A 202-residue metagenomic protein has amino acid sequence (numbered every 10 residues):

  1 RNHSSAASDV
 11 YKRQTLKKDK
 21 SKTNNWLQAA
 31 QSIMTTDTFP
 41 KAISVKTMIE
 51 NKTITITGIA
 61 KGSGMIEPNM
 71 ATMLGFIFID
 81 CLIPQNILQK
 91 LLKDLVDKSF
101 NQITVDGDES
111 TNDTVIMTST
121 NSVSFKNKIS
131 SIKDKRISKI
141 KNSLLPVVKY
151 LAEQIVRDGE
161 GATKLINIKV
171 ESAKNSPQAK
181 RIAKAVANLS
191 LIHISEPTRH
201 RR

Functional and structural regions predicted by a protein language model:
R1, S32-V45, P146-D158, T163 (+1 more regions): Short secondary-structure transition/capping segments
R1-A7, Y11, I192-H193, P197-R202: Single conserved hydrophobic/aromatic residue that forms the stacking wall/gate of nucleotide- or nucleobase-binding
S4-F100, V105, S110: Glycine-rich, mobile lid/loop segments that gate access to catalytic sites or pores
K46, T55-G58, F76, I116-M117 (+3 more regions): Structured core elements
T47, N51, D106, S110-D113 (+4 more regions): Residue-level signal for alpha-helical context at structural boundaries
P84-V148: Acidic, glycine-rich loop-and-beta core segments that form the ion-binding/anion-interacting portion of active sites
T120-L191, S195: A glycine- and small/hydrophobic-rich beta-loop-beta segment that serves as a flexible "lid/hinge" or phosphate-binding
